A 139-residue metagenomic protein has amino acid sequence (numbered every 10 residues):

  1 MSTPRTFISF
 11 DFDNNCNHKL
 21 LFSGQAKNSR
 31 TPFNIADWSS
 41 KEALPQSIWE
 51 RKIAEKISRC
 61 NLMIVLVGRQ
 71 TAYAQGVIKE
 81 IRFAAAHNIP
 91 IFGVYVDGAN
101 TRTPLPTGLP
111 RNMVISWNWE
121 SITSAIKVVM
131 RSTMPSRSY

Functional and structural regions predicted by a protein language model:
M1-R59, I89, R131, P135-Y139: Conserved N-terminal substructure of TIR/SEFIR domains
F10, V67, Y95: Short beta-strand/turn micro-motifs composed of small residues that flank or help shape donor/cofactor-binding pockets
Q46-E50, I78, W119: Structural motif corresponding to alpha-helix initiation and N-cap regions
R69-A86: Conserved TIR/SEFIR loop-to-helix hotspot centered on a Trp-containing motif with a nearby acidic residue
Q70, V94-T101: Short beta-alpha junction loops
A99-V114: Glycine-rich, charge-decorated loop segments at or immediately adjacent to ligand/cofactor-binding or catalytic sites
I115-Y139: C-terminal helix of von Willebrand factor
